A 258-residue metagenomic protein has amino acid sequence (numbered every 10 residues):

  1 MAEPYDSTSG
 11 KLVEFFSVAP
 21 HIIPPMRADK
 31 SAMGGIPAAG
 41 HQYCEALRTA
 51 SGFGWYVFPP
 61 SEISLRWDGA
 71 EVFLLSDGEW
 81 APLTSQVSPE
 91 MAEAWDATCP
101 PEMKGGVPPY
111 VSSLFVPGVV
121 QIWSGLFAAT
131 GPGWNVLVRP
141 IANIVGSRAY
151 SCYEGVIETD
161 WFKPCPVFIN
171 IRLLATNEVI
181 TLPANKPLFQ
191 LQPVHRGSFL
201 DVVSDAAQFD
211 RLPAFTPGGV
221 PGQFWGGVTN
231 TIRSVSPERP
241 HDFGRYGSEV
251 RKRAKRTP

Functional and structural regions predicted by a protein language model:
M1-K163, R172-P258: Non-catalytic terminal segments and appended small domains
V167-I169: Short strand-edge motifs at loop-to-beta-strand transitions and within beta-strands of extracellular beta-rich domains
